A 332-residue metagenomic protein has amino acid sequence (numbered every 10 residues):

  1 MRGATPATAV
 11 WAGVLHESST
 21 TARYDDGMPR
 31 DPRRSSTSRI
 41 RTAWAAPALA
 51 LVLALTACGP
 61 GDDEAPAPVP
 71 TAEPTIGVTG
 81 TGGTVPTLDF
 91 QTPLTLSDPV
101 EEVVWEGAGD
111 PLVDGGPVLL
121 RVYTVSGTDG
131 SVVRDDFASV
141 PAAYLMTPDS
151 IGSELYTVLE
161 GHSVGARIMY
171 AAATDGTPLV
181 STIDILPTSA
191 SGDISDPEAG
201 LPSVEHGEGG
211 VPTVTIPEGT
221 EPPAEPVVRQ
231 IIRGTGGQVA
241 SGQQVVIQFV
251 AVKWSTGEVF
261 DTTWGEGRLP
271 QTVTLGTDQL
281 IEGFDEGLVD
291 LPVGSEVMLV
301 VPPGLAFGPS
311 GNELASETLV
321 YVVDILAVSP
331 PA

Functional and structural regions predicted by a protein language model:
R2, P6, W11, L15-A22: Intrinsically disordered, low-complexity segments enriched in serine/proline and basic residues
H16-A332: Cross-family detector of peptidyl-prolyl cis-trans isomerase
